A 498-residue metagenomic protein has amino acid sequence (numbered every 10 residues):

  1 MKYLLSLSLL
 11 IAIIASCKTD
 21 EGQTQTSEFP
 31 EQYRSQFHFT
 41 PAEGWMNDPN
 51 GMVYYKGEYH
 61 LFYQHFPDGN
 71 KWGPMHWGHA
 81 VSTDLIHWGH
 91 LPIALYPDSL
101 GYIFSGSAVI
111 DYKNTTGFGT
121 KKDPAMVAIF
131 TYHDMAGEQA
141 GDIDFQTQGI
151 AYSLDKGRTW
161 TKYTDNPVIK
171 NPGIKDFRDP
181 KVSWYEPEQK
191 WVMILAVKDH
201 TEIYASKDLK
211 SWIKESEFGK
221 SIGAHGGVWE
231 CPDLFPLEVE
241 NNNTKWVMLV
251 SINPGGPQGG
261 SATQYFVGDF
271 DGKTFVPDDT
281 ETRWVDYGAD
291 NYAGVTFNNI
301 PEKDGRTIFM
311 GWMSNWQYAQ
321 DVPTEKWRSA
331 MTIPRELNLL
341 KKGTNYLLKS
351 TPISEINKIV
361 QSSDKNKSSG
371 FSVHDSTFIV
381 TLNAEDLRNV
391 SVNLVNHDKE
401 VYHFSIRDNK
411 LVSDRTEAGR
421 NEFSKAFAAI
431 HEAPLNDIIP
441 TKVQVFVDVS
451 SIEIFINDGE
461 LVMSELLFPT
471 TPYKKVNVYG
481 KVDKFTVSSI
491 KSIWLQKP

Functional and structural regions predicted by a protein language model:
M1-L4: Positively charged n-region of N-terminal signal peptides that target proteins for export
I13-S16: C-terminal motif of bacterial Sec signal peptides marking the signal peptidase cleavage site
K18-P180, W184-G227, E238-Y287, D304 (+4 more regions): Beta-rich carbohydrate-recognition and catalytic domains
F235-P236, N298: Short glycine/serine- and small hydrophobic-enriched flexible loop segments
N241, D269-P498: Beta-rich accessory regions
